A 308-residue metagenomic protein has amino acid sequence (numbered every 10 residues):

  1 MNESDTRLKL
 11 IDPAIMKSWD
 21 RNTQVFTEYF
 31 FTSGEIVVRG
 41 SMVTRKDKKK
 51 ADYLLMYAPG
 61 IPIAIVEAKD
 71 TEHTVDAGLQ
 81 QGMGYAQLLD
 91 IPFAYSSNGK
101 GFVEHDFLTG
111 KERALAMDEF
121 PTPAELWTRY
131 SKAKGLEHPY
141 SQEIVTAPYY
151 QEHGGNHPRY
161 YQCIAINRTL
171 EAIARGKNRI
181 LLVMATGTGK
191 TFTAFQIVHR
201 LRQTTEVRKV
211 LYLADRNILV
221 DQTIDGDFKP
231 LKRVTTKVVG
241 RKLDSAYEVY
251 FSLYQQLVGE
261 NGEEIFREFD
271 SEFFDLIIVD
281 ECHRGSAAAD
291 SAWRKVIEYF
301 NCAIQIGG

Functional and structural regions predicted by a protein language model:
M1-K209, A214, I218-R233, S245-V249 (+3 more regions): ATP-dependent helicase/translocase motor core
I218, G307-G308: A short, conserved beta-to-alpha structural element at the edge of catalytic cores that scaffolds binding
T236-L243: Short acidic low-complexity segments
V258-N261, S286: Activation segment
R267-G307: SF2 helicase catalytic motif II
